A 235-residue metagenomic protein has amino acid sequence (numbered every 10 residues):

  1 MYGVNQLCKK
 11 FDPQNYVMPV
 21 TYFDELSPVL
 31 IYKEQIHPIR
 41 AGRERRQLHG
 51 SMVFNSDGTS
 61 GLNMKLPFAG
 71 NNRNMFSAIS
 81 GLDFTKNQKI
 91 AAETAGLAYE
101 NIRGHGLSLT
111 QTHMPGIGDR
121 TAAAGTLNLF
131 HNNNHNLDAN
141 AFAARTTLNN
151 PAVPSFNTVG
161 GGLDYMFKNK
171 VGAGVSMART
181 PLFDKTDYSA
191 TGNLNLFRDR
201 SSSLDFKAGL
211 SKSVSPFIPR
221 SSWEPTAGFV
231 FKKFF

Functional and structural regions predicted by a protein language model:
M1-H49: Cleavable N-terminal export/targeting peptides
P28-I90, T94, A227: Outer-membrane beta-barrel initiation region
R46-L48, G58-S60, G70-F76, A91-E93 (+8 more regions): Outer-envelope beta-barrel architecture signal
F54-G58, S80-K86, N101-R103, Q111-P115 (+5 more regions): Transmembrane beta-strands of outer-membrane beta-barrel pores
L62-M64, A95-L97, A123-G125, G161 (+2 more regions): Membrane-embedded beta-strands of outer-membrane beta-barrel proteins, especially the hydrophobic/small aromatic
F68-N72, Y99-R103, P115, L129-N133 (+5 more regions): Outer-membrane beta-barrel strand-turn architecture
N149-V153, V159-D164, K168-P219: Outer membrane beta-barrel transmembrane domains
S222-F235: Outer-membrane beta-barrel "beta-signal"
